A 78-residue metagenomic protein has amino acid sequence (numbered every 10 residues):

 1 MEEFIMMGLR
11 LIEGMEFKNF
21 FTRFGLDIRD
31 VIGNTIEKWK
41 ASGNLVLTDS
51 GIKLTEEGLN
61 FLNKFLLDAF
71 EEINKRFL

Functional and structural regions predicted by a protein language model:
M1-E37: Hydrophobic, secondary-structure "cap" segments at the distal end of domains
I32-T35, V46-L47, L78: Alpha-helix boundary/capping detector
W39, E56-E57: Short secondary-structure boundary/hinge segments and terminal tails
K40-S50: A short, conserved structural fragment
G51-T55: Minor-groove-contacting beta-hairpin "wing" of winged helix-turn-helix DNA-binding domains
E57-L78: Short, amphipathic alpha-helical interaction segments positioned at domain boundaries
